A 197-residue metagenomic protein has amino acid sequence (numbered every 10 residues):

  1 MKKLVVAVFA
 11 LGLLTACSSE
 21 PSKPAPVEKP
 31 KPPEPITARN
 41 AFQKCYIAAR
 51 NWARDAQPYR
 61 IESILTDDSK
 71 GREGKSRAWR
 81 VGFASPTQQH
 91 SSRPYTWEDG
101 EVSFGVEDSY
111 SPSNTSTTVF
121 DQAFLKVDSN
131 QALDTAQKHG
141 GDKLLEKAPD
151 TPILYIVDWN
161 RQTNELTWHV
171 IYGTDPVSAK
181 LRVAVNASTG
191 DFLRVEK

Functional and structural regions predicted by a protein language model:
M1-T15: Sec-dependent bacterial lipoprotein signal peptides
C17-K197: Long, terminal "pre-/pro-" and other extracytoplasmic accessory regions that lie outside the mature folded/catalytic
